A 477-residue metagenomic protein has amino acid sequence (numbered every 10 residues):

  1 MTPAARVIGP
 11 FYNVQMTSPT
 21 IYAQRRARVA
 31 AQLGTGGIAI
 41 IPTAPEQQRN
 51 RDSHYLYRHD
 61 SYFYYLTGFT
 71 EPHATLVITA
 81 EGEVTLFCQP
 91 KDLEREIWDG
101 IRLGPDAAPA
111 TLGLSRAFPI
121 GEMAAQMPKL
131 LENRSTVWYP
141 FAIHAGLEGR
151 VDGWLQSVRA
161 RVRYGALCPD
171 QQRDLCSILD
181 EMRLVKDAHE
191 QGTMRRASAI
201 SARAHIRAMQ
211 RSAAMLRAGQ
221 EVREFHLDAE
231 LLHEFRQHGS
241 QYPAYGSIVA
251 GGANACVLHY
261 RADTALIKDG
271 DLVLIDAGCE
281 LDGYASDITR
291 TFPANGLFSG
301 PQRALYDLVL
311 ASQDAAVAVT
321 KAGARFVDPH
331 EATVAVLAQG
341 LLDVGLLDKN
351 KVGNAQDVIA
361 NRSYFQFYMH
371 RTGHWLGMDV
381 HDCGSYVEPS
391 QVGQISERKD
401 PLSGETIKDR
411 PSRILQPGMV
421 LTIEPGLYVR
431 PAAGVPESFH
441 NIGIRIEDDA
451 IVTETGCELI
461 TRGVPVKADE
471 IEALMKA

Functional and structural regions predicted by a protein language model:
M1-A477: Active-site neighborhoods and metal-handling regions in enzymes and metal-associated proteins
